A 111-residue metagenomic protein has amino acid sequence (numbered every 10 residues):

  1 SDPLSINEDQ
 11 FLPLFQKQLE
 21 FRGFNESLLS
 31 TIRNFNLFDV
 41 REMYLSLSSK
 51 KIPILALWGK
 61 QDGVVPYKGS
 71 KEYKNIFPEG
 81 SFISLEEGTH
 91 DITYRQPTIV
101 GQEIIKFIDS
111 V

Functional and structural regions predicted by a protein language model:
S1-K50: Conserved alpha/beta-hydrolase catalytic His-Asp/Glu region
V40, K60-Q61, E103-K106: Lipid deacylating catalytic domains
S49-I52, E79: Active-site acidic short loop of glycosyltransferases
K50, A56-W58, D62: Short beta-strand/loop motif that positions the catalytic acidic residue of the alpha/beta-hydrolase fold
G63-G69: Conserved alpha/beta-hydrolase "acid-adjacent" motif
K71-G80: Active-site-adjacent alpha-helix of alpha/beta-hydrolase-fold enzymes
E79-V111: Catalytic active-site module of serine/aspartate enzymes centered on a nucleophile-bearing elbow/loop
